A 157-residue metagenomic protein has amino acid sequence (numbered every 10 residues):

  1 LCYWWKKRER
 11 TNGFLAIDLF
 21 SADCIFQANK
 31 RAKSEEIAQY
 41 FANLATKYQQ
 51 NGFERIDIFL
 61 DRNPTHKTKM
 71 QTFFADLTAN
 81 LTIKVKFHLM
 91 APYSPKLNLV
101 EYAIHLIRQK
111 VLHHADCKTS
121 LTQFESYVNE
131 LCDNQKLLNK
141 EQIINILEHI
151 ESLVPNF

Functional and structural regions predicted by a protein language model:
L1-A42, P155: Extended, low-complexity cationic-aromatic segments
L1-K6, T78-Y102, D116: RNase H-like polynucleotidyl transferase catalytic core
L15-A16, A22, D61, N98 (+1 more regions): Generic structural signal for small/hydrophobic residues in well-ordered secondary structure, especially within
I37-D57: Short, basic/hydrophobic alpha-helical segments
G52-K67, Y93, N98: Acidic/histidine-rich, metal-coordinating catalytic segments
D57-D61, H88-M90, Y127-E130: Extended hydrophobic secondary-structure segments that form protein cores and membrane-embedded regions
T68-L81: Short, aromatic/basic amphipathic alpha-helical patches
V100-F157: C-terminal anion-handling pockets and recognition modules
